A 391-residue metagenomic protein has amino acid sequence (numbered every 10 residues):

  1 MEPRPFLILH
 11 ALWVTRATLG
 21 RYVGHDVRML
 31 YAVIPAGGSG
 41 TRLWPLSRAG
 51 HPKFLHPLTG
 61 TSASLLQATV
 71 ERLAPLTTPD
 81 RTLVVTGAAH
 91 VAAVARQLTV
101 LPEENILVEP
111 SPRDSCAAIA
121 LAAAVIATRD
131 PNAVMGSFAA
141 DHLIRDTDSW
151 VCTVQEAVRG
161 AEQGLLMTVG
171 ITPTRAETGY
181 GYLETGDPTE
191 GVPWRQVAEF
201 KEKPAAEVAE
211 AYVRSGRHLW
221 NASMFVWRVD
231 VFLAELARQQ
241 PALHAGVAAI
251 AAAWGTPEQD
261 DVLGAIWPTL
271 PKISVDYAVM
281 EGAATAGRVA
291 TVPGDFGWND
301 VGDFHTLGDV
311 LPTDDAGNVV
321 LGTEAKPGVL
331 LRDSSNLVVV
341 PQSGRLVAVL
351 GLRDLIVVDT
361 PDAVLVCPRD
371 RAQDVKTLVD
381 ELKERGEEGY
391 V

Functional and structural regions predicted by a protein language model:
M1-I8: Extreme N-terminal basic, low-complexity initiation segments that serve as generic localization/processing leaders
L7, V14, L19-P35, T41-A49 (+4 more regions): Conserved N-terminal catalytic core of the sugar/cofactor nucleotidyltransferase
L12, T18-G24, R28-M29, V229-V391: Left-handed beta-helix
R28-L30, P79-D80, P102-E103, D130-A133 (+9 more regions): Short coil/turn connectors at secondary-structure junctions
L55, I106, L166-T168, R288-T291: Conserved beta-strand scaffold positions in the cores of enzyme catalytic domains, especially in NTP/NDP-utilizing
L66, A122, D141, L183 (+3 more regions): Residue-level signal for inorganic ion chemistry
P112-A117, R175-E177, A205-V208, W298-N299: A short acidic, often aromatic-flanked loop/helix-cap motif at beta-alpha or helix-coil junctions that lines enzyme
D146-W267, R288, P368-R369: Conserved core of the sugar-phosphate nucleotidyltransferase
